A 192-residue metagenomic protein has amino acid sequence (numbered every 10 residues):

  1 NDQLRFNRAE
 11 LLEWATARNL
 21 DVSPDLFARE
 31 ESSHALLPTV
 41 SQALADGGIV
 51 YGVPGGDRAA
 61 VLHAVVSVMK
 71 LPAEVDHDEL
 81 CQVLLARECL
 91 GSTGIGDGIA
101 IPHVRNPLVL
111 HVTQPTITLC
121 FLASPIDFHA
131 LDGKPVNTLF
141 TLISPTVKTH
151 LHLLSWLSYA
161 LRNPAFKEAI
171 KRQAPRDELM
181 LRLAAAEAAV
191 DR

Functional and structural regions predicted by a protein language model:
N1-R192: Cytosolic covalent-transfer regions centered on His/Cys nucleophiles that carry phosphoryl or persulfide groups
